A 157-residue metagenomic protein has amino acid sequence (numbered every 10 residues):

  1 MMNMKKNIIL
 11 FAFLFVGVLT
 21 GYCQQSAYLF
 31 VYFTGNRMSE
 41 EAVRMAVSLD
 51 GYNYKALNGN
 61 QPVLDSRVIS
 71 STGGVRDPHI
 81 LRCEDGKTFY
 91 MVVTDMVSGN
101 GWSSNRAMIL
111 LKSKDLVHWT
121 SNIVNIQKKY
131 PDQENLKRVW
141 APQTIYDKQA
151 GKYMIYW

Functional and structural regions predicted by a protein language model:
M1-N7: Positively charged n-region of N-terminal signal peptides that target proteins for export
N7-G17: Sec-dependent N-terminal signal peptides
Y22-W157: Carbohydrate-active catalytic/glycan-binding domains of CAZyme proteins, especially the secreted or lumenal ectodomains
